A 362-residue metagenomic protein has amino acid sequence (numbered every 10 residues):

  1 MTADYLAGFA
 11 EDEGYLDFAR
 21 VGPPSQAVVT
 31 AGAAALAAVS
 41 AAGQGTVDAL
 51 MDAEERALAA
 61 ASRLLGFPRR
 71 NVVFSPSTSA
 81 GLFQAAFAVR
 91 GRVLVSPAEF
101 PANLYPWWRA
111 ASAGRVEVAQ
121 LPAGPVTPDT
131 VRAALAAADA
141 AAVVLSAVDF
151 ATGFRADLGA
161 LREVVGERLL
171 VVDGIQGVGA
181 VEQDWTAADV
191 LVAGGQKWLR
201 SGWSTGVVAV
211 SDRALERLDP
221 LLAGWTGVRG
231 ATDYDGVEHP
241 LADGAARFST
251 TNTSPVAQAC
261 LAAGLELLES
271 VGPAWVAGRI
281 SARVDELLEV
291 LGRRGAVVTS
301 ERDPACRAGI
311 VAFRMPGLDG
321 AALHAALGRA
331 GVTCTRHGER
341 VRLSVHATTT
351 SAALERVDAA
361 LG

Functional and structural regions predicted by a protein language model:
M1-G362: Pyridoxal 5′-phosphate
